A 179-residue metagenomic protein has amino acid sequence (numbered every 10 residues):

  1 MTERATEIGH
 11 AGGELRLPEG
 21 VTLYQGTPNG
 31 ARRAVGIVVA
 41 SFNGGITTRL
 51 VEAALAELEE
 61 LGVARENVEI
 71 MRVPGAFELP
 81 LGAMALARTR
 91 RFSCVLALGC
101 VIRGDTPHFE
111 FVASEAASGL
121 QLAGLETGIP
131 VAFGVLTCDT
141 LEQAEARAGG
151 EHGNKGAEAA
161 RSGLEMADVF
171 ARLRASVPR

Functional and structural regions predicted by a protein language model:
M1-A31: N-terminal amphipathic/basic leader segments beginning at the initiator methionine
T2-T6, F109-R179: C-terminal binding/interaction regions
L23-P74: Glycine-rich phosphate/diphosphate-binding loop of Rossmann-like nucleotide-binding domains
G36, E69, E78, S93-V95 (+1 more regions): Structural motif
S41-F42, V73, G99-V101, L136-T140: Short, ordered loop/turn segments at secondary-structure junctions
E52, P80-M84, R88, A157 (+1 more regions): Amphipathic, non-transmembrane alpha-helical secondary structure
E78-L120, P178: Glycine-rich phosphate-binding loop
